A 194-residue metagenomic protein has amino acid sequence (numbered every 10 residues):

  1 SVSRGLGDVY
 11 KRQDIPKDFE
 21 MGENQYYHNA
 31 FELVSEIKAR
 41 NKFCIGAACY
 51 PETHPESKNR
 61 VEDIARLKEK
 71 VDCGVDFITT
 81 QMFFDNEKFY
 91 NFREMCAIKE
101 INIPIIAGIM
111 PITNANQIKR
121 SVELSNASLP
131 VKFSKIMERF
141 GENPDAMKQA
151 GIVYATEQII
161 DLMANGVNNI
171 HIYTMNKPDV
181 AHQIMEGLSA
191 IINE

Functional and structural regions predicted by a protein language model:
S1-Y10: Single conserved hydrophobic/aromatic residue that forms the stacking wall/gate of nucleotide- or nucleobase-binding
R12-D14, A48-H54, F83-F84, G108-I112 (+2 more regions): Active-site beta-loop-alpha junctions enriched in small/polar residues
D14-I37, S57-R60, M82-A97, K177-Q183: Active-site-adjacent beta->alpha loops and helix N-cap segments on the catalytic face of soluble alpha/beta enzymes
N24-Y50, E100-I152, E157, L188-E194: Active-site pocket-lining/capping segments in soluble small-molecule metabolic enzymes
K42, V75-D76, V167: A structural motif
N59-E69, G151-D161: Short, acidic/polar
K70, G74, A107, I170: Conserved, mostly hydrophobic/aromatic
